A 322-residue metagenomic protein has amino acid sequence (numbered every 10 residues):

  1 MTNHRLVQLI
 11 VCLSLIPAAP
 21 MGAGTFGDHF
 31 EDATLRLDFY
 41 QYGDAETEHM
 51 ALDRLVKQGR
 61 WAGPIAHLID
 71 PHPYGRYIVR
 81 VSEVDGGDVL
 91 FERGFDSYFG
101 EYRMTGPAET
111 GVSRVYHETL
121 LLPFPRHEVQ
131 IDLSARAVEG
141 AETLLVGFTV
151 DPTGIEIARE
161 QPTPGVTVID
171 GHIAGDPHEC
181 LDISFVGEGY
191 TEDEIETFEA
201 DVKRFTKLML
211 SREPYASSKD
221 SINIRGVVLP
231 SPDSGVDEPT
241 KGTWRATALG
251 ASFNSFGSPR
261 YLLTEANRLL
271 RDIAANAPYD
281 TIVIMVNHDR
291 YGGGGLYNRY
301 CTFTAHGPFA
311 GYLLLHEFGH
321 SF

Functional and structural regions predicted by a protein language model:
M1-L9: Bacterial N-terminal signal peptides that target proteins for export
Q8-A18: Bacterial N-terminal signal peptides
A23-E118: N-terminal prosegments of processed precursors
E109-P177: Extended acidic/polar, glycine-enriched regions that form or flank non-catalytic beta-rich accessory modules
G154-A216, G226-E238, T243, S252-S255 (+2 more regions): Fold-level signature of zinc-dependent metallopeptidase catalytic domains
I195-F198, G294-L315: Short pre-active-site segment immediately N-terminal to the catalytic Zn-binding motif
G235-D237, N267-C301: Catalytic zinc-binding patch centered on the HExxH motif and its immediate surroundings that defines zinc-dependent
F318-F322: Catalytic Zn2+-binding segment of zinc metalloproteases
